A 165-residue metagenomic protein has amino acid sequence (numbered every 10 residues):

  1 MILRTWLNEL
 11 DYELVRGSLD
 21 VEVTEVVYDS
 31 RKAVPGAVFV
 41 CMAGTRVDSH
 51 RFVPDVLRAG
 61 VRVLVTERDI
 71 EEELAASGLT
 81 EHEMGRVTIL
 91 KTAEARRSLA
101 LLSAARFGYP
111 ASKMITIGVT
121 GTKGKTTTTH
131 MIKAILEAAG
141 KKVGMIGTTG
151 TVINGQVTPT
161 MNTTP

Functional and structural regions predicted by a protein language model:
M1-L101: N-terminal leader/targeting and accessory segments in enzymes
L7-L10, R97-P165: Phosphate-binding loop of NTP-binding sites
